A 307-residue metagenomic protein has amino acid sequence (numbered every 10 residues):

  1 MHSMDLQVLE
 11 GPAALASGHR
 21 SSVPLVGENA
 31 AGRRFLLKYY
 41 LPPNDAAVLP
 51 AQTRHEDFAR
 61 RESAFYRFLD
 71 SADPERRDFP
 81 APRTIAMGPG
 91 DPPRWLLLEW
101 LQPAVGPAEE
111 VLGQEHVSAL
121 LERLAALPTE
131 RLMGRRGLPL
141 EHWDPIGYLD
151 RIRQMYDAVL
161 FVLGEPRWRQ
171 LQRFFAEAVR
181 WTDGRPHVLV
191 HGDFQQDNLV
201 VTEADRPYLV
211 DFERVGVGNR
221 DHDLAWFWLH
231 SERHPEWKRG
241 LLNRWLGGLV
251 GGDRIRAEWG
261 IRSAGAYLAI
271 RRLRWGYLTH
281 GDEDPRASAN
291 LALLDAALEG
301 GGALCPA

Functional and structural regions predicted by a protein language model:
M1-A14: Juxta-kinase regulatory segment immediately upstream of eukaryotic protein kinase catalytic domains
A14-A31, L36, A176-H222: Active-site acidic catalytic loop and adjacent metal/ATP-binding pocket of ATP-dependent phosphoryl transfer enzymes
V26-G27, Y39, A86, L97-W100 (+1 more regions): Conserved hydrophobic "DFG−1" position in protein kinase catalytic cores
Y39-R83, V111-V117, R123: A conserved alpha-helical element in kinase catalytic cores
I85-H116: Conserved structural core of kinase catalytic domains
L96, R136-R180: Active-site catalytic-loop/activation-segment of kinase and kinase-like phosphoryl-transfer enzymes
A104-L140: Conserved kinase catalytic-core helix
D221-G252, G265-R286, A292-A296, G300: Active-site activation/catalytic loop segments of kinase-like enzymes and analogous catalytic loops in related
